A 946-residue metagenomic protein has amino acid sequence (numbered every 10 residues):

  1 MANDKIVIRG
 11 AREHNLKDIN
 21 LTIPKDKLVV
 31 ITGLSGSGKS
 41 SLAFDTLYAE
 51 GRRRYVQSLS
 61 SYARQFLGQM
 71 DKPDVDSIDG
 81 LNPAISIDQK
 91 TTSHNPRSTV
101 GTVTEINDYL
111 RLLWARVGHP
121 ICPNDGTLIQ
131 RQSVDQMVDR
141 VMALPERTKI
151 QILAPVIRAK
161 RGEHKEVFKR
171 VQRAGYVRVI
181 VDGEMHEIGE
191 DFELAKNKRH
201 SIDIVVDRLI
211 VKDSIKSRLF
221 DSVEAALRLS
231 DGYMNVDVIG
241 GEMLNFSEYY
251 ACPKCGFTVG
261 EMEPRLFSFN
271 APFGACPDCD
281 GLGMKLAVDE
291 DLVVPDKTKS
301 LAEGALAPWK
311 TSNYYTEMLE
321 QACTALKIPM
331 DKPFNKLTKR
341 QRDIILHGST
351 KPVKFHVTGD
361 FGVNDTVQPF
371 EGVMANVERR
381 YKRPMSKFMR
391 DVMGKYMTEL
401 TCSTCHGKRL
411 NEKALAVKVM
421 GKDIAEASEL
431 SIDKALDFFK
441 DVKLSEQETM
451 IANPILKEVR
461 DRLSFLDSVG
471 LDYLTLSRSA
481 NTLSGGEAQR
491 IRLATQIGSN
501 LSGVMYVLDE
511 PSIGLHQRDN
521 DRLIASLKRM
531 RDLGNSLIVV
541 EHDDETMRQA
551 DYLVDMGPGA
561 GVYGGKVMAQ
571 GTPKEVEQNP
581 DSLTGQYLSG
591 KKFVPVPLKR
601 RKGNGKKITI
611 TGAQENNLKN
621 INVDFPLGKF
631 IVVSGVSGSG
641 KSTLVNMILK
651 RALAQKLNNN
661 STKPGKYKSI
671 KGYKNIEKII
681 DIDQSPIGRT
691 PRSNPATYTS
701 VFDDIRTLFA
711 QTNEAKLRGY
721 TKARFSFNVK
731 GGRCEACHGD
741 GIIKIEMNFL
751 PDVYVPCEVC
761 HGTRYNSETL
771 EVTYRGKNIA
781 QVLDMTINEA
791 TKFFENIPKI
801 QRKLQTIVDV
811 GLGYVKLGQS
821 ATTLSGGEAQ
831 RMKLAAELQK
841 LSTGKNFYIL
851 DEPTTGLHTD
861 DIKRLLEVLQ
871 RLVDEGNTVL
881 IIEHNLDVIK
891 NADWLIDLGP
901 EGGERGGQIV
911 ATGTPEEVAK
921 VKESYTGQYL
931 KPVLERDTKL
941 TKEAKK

Functional and structural regions predicted by a protein language model:
M1-K946: Conserved phosphate-binding elements of NTP-dependent enzyme cores
